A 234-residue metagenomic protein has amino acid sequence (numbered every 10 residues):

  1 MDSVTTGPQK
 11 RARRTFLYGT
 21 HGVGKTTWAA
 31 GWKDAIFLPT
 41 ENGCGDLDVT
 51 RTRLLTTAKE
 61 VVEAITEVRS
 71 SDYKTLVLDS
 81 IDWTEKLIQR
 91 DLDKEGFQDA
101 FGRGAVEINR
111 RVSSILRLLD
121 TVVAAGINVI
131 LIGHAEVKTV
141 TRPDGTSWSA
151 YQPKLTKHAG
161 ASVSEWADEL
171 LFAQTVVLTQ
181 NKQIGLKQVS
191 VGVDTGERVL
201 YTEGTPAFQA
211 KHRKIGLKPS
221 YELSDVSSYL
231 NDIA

Functional and structural regions predicted by a protein language model:
D2-Q89: Conserved P-loop
G7, T27-A29, E67, T121-V122 (+2 more regions): A general structural signal for short secondary-structure junctions and capping/turn motifs
K33, D72, G126-I127, D168: Residue-level detector of structured alpha->beta connecting loops
A35-F37, V129, L170-F172: Short, well-ordered beta-strand core segments
E41-G45, I81-W83, V129, A135-T139 (+2 more regions): Conserved nucleotide-binding/hydrolysis micro-motifs of P-loop NTPases
R51-T56, S71-L76, R110-D120, E165-L170: Low-complexity, flexible helical/coil segments
I81-A161: P-loop NTPase motor core
T141-A234: Conserved GTP-binding G-domain of TRAFAC-class P-loop NTPases and closely related GTPase folds
